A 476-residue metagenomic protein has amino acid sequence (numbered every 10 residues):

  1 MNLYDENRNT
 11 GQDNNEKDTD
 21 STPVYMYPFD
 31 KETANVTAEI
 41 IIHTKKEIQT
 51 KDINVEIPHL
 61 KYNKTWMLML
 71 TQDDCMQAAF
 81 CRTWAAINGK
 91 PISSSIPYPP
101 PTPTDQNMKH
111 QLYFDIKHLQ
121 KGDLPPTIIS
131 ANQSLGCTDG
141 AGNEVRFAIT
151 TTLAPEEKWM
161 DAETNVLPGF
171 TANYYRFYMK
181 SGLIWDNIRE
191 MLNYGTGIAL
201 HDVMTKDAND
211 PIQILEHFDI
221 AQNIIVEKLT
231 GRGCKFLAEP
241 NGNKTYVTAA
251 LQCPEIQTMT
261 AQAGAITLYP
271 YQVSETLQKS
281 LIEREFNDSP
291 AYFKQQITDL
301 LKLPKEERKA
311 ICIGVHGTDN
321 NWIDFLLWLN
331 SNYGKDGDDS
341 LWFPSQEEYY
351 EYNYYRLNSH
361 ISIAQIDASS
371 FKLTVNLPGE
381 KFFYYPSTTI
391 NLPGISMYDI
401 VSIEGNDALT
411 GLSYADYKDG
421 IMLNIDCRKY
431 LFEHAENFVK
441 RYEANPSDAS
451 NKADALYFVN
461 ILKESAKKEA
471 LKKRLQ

Functional and structural regions predicted by a protein language model:
M1-M26, K31: Bacterial Sec-dependent N-terminal signal peptides
T37, I41-R189, Y194, I224 (+2 more regions): Active-site beta->alpha N-cap acidic-glycine motif
I42-K45, S94-T104, Q257-Q272, A310-T410 (+1 more regions): C-terminal domain-boundary segment and adjacent tail
D74-A78, P155-M160, I198, D202-A208 (+4 more regions): Solvent-exposed loop/turn segments at secondary-structure junctions within structured extracellular/periplasmic domains
S130-G140, A148, T196-G197, D202-K206 (+2 more regions): CE4/NodB-like, metal-dependent polysaccharide N-deacetylase domain that modifies extracellular/periplasmic N-acetylated
T205-F286, N321: Catalytic domains of cell-wall/extracellular-matrix polysaccharide-remodeling enzymes, centered on de-N-acetylation
K381, L412-H434: C-terminal beta-strand-rich structural cap/linker in extracellular carbohydrate-active enzymes
Y430-Q476: Beta-rich interaction/scaffold domains
